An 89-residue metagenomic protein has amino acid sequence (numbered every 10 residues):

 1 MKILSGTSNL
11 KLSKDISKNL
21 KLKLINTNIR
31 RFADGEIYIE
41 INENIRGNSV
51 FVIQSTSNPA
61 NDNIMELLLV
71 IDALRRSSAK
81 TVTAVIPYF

Functional and structural regions predicted by a protein language model:
M1-F89: PRPP-associated nucleotide enzymes
